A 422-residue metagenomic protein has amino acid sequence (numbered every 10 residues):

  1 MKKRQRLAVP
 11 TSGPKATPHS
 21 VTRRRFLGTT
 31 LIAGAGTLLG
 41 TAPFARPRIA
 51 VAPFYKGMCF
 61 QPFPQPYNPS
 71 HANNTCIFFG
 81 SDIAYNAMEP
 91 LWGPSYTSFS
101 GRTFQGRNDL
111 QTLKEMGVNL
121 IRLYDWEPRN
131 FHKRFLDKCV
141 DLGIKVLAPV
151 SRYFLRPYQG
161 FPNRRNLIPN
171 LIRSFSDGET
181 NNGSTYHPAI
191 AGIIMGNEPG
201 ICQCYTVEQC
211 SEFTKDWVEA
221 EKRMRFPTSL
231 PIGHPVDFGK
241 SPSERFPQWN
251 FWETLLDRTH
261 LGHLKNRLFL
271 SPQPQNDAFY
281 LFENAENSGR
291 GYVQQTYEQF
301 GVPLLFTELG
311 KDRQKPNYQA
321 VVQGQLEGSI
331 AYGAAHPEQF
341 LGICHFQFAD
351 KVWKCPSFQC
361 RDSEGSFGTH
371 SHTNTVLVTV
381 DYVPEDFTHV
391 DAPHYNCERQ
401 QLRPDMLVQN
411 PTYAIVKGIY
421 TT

Functional and structural regions predicted by a protein language model:
M1-V21: N-terminal secretory signal peptides
P18-A50: N-terminal twin-arginine translocation
A50-C139: Active-site-adjacent substrate/metal-binding segments within catalytic domains of carbohydrate-active enzymes
A87-L113, L167-F175, R245-D257, S329: Short, acidic/polar
Q105-P157, S211-L230: Aromatic-lined substrate-binding rim segments of carbohydrate-active enzymes
L171-E208, G233-F238: Active-site groove signature of glycoside hydrolases
T206-V322: Noncatalytic carbohydrate-binding groove/subsite architecture in carbohydrate-active enzymes
F346-T422: Aromatic-rich peripheral "rim/lid" segments of glycoside hydrolase catalytic domains that contact and position glycan
